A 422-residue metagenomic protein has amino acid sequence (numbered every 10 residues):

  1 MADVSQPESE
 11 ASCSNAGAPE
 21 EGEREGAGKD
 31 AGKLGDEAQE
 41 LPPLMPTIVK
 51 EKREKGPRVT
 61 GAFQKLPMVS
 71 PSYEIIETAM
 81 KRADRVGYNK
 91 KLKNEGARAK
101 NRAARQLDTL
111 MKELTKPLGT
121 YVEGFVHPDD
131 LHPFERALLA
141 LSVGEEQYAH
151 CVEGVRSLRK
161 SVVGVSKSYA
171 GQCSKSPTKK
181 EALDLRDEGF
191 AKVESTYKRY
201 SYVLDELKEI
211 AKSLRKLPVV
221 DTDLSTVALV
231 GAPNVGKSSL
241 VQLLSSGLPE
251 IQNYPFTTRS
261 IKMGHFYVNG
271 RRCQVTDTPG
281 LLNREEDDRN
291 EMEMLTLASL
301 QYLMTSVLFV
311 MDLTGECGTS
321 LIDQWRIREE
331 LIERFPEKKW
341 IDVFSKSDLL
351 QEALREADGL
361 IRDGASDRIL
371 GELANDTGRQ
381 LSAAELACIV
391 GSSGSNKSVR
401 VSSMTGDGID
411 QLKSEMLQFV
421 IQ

Functional and structural regions predicted by a protein language model:
M1-S161: N-terminal accessory targeting/assembly segments
V152-K208: Charged, amphipathic alpha-helical linker segments immediately N-terminal to NTP-binding catalytic cores
E209-V220: Pre-Walker A adenine-sensing motif
V219-T222, L244-Q274, P279-A298, L321 (+1 more regions): Switch I (effector-binding) loop of TRAFAC-class P-loop GTPase G-domains
A232-P233, L243: P-loop (Walker A) phosphate-binding loop of NTP-binding proteins
K237: Conserved lysine of the Walker
R289-G315, R326-P336: Inter-motif core of Ras-like GTPase G domains
I341, D348-Q422: Canonical P-loop GTPase G-domain recognition
